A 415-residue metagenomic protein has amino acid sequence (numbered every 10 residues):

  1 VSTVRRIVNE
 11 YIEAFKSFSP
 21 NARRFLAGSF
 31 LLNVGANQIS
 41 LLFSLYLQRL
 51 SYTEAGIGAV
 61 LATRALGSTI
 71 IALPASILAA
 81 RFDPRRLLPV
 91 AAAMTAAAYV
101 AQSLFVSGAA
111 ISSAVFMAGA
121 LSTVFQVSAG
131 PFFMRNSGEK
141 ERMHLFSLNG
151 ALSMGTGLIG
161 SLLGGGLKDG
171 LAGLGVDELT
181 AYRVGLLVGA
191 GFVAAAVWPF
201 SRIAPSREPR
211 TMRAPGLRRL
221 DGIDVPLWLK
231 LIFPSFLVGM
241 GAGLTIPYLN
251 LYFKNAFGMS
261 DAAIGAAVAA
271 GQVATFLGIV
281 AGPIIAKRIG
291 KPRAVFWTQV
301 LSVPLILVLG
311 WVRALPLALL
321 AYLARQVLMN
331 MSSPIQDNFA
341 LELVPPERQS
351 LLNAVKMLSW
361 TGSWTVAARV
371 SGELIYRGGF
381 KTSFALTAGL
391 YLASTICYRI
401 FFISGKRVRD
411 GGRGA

Functional and structural regions predicted by a protein language model:
S2-S19, A204-P234, A415: Juxtamembrane intracellular "pre-TM" segments in multi-pass secondary transporters
I7-I70, L227-V268: Helix-loop boundary and gating motifs at the non-cytosolic
F30, A98, A109-F125, F236 (+1 more regions): Hydrophobic core of transmembrane alpha-helices in multi-pass small-molecule transporters, especially MFS/SLC-type
I71-D83, K168, G278-G290, I375-Y376: Helix-to-loop junctions at the C-terminal end of transmembrane segments in multipass secondary transporters
R86-A101, R293-V308, A385-A388: Structural signature of the two symmetry-related core transmembrane helices
F116-S153: Cytoplasmic helix-loop-helix junction between adjacent transmembrane helices in 12-TM secondary transporters
S147-K168, S359-A367: Glycine-rich segments within core transmembrane alpha-helices of 12-TM secondary carriers
A190-P209, C397-F402: C-terminal membrane-cytosol helix-exit motif in multi-pass small-molecule transporters
